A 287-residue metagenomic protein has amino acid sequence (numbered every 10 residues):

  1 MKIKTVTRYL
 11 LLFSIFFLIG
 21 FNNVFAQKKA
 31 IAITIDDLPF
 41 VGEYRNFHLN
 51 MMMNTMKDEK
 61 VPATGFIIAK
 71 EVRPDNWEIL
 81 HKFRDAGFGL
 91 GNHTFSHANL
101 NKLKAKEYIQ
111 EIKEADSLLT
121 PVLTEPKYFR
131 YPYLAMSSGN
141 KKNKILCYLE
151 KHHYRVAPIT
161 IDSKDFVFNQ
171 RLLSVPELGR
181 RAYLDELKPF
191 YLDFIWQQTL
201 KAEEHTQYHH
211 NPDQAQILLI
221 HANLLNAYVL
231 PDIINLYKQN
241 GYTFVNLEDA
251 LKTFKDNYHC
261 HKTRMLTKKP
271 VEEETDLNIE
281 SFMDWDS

Functional and structural regions predicted by a protein language model:
M1-K28: Bacterial Sec-dependent N-terminal signal peptides
K4-V6, A86, Y183: Residue-level detector of intrinsically disordered/flexible regions characterized by low predicted structural confidence
F16, Y133-M136, V271: Charge-rich, low-complexity terminal tails
A26-Y133, L219, L236, T243 (+2 more regions): Active-site beta->alpha N-cap acidic-glycine motif
L38-F47, L100-K106, L173-L178, L184 (+1 more regions): Acidic/histidine-rich helix-loop elements that form or flank divalent-metal/phosphate-binding sites at the catalytic
K57-D58, V72, P158, A222-S287: C-terminal domain-boundary segment and adjacent tail
V72-L80, F166-N169, N257-C260: Glycine-rich, charge-decorated loop segments at or immediately adjacent to ligand/cofactor-binding or catalytic sites
N99-Q239, T243: Catalytic domains of cell-wall/extracellular-matrix polysaccharide-remodeling enzymes, centered on de-N-acetylation
